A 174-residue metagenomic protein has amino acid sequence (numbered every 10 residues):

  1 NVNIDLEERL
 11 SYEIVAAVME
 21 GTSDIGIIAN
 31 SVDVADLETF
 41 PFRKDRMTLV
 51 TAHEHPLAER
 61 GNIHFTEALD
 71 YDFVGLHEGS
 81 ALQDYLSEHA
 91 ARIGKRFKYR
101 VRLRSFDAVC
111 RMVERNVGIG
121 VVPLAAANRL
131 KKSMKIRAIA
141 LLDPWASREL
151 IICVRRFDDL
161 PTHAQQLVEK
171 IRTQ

Functional and structural regions predicted by a protein language model:
N1-A35, L103: Central regulatory/effector-binding core of bacterial HTH transcription factors
L10, H64, R104-S105, P123: Short loop/turn segments at beta->alpha junctions
V18-M19, A68, R111-V117, I152: Hydrophobic residues within well-ordered alpha-helices
I27-D36, E88, R92, F106-I136: A ligand-binding cleft/hinge motif common to bilobed small-molecule-binding domains
D36-F73: Flexible hinge/capping segments at coil-to-helix
E38-T48, L124, S133-S147: Short beta-strand->loop
L57-A58, D72-I93, L160-E169, Q174: Secondary-structure junction motif
R137-Q174: A late-sequence structural motif
